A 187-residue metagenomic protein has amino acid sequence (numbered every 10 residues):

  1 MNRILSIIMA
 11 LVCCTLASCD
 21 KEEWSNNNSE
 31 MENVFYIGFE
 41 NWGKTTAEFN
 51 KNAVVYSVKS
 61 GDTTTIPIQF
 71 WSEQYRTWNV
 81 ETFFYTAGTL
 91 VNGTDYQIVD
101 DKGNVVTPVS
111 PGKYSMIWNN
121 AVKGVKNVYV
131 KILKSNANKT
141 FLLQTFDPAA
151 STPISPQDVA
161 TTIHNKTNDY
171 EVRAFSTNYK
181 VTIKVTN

Functional and structural regions predicted by a protein language model:
N2-A10: Sec-dependent signal peptide recognition, specifically the positively charged N-region followed immediately by
C14-S18: C-terminal motif of bacterial Sec signal peptides marking the signal peptidase cleavage site
D20-N187: Short boundary segments that mark the start of a structured unit
